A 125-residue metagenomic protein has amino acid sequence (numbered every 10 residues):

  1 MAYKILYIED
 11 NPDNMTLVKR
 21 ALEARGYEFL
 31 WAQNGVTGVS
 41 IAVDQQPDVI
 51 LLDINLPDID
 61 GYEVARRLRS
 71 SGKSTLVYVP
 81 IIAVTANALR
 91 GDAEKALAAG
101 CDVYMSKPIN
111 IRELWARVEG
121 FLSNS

Functional and structural regions predicted by a protein language model:
E9, Q33: Conserved acidic carboxylate
P12-L30: Two-component/phosphorelay signaling modules centered on CheY-like receiver
Q46-D48, K73-P80: His-Asp phosphorelay/catalytic-motif detector in bacterial-type signaling
D53, T85: Active-site residues of response regulator receiver
P57, L89, P108: The feature encodes the CheY-like receiver
I109-V118: C-terminal output helix
